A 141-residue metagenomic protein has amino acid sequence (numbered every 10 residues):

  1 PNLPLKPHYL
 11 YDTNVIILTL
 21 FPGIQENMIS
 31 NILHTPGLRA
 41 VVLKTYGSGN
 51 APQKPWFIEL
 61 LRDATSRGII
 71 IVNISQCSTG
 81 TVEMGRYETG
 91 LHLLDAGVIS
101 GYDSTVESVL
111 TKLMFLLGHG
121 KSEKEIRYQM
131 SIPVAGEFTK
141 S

Functional and structural regions predicted by a protein language model:
P1-S48, Q53-K54, P133-S141: Accessory alpha-helical/coil subdomains and C-terminal extensions that flank or cap enzyme catalytic cores
A40, T45-S141: C-terminal non-catalytic interaction/assembly regions of soluble proteins
